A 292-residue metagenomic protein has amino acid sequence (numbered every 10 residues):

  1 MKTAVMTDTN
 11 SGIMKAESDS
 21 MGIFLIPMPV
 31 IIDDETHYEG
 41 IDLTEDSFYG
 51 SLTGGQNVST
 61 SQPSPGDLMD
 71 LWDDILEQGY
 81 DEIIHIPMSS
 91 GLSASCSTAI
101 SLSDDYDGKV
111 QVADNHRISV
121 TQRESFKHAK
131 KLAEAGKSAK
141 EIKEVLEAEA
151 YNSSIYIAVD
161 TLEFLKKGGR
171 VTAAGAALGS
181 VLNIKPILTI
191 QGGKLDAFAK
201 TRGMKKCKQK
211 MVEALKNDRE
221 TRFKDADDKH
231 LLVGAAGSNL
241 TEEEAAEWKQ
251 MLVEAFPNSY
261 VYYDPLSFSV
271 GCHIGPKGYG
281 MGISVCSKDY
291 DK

Functional and structural regions predicted by a protein language model:
A4, N10-F24, P29, E82 (+3 more regions): Mixed-charge interfacial surface used for oligomerization/domain docking and macromolecular partner engagement
A4-P63, D67: N-terminal glycine-rich anion-binding loop in soluble enzyme alpha/beta folds
L43-F48, Q78, I100-D105: A short glycine/small-residue-enriched secondary-structure motif
G55-S89, S97-T98, K143, A150: Glycine-rich phosphate- or other oxyanion-binding loops that anchor nucleotides, phosphorylated ligands
Q62-P63, D114-H116: Short beta->alpha junction loops
